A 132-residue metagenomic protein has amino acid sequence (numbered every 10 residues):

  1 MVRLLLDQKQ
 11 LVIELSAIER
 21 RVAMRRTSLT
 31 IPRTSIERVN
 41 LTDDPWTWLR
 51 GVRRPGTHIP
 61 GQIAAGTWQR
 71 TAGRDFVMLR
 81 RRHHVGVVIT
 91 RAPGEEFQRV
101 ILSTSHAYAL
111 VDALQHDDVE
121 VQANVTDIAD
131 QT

Functional and structural regions predicted by a protein language model:
M1-N40: Conserved beta-hairpin
T27-T30, E37-T132: Acidic, Ser/Thr- and proline-rich intrinsically disordered linker/docking segments of eukaryotic scaffolds
